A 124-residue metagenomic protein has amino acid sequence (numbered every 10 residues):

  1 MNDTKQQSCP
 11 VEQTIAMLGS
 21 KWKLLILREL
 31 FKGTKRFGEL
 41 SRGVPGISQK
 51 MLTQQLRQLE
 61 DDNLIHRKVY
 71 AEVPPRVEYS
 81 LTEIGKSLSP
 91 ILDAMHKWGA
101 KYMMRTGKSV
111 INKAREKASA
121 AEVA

Functional and structural regions predicted by a protein language model:
M1-Q6, D61, H66, E83-A124: C-terminal regulatory/oligomerization modules of transcriptional regulators
N2-M51, A71, E78, S109: N-terminal helix-turn-helix DNA-binding core of bacterial DNA-binding proteins
G46, P75-R76, I91, M95: Hydrophobic residues in alpha-helical membrane-spanning segments
Q55: Residues within the DNA-recognition helix of helix-turn-helix
E60-S80: Beta-hairpin "wing" of winged helix-turn-helix
